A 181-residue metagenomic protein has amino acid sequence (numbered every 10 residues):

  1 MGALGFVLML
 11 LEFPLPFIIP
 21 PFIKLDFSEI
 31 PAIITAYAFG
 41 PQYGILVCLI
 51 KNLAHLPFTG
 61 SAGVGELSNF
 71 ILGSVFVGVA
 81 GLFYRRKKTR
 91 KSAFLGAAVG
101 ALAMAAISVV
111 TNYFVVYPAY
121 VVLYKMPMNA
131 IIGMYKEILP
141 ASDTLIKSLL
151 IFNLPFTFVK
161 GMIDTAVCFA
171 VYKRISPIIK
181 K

Functional and structural regions predicted by a protein language model:
M1-K181: Loop-helix junctions at membrane interfaces
